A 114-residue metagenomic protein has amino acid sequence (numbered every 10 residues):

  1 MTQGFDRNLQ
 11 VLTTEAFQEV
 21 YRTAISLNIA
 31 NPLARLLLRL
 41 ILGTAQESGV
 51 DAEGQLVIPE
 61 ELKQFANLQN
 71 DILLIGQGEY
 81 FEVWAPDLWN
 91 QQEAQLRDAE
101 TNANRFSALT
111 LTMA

Functional and structural regions predicted by a protein language model:
M1-E47, A52, E61-A114: Flexible "stalk/tail and boundary" regions
